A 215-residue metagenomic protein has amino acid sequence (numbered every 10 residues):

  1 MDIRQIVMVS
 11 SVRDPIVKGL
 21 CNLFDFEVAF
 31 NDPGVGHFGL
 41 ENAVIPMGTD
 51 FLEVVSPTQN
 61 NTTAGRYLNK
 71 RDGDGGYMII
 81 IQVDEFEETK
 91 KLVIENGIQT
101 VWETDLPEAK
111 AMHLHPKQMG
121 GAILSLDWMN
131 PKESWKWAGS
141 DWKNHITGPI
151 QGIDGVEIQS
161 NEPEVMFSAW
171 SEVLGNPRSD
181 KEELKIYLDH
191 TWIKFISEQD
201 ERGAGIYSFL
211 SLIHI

Functional and structural regions predicted by a protein language model:
M1-P15, D74-I81, M129-F167, I206-F209: N-terminal beta-strand motif that seeds the catalytic metal site of vicinal oxygen chelate
V7-F51, E88-L114, Q118, Q151-I193: Core segments of cupin and vicinal oxygen chelate
D32, A64-K70, E198-D200: ER-lumen resident redox/N-glycosylation machinery signature
L52-S56, T62-I81: A broadly used, surface-exposed interaction patch
V55, D84, L92, F195-E198: A structural feature that tracks compact, well-ordered secondary-structure segments with a strong bias toward
D74-I94: A gly/proline- and charged-residue-enriched helix-loop-helix capping module
G120-A122: Acidic/glycine-rich phosphate/pyrophosphate-binding loops and surrounding catalytic core that coordinate Mg2+
I213-I215: Conserved small/polar residues in nucleotide/adenosyl-binding loops
